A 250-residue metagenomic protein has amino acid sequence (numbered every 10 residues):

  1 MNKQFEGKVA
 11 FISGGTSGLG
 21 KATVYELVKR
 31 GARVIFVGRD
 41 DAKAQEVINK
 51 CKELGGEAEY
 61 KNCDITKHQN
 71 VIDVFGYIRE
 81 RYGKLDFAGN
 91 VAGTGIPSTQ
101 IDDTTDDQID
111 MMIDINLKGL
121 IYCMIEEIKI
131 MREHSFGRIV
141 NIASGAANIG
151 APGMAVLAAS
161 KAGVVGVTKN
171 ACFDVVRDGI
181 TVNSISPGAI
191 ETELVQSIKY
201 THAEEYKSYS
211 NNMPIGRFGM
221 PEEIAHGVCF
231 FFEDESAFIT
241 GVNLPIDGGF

Functional and structural regions predicted by a protein language model:
V9, T16-S17: Conserved glycine-rich cofactor-binding loop
A32-E46: Conserved glycine-rich Rossmann-like NAD(P)H-binding loop of the short-chain dehydrogenase/reductase
I72, G95-D110, E133, G153-V156 (+2 more regions): Conserved mid-core segment of classical short-chain dehydrogenase/reductases
D102-Y122, F136, V140, V164 (+1 more regions): Catalytic Tyr-X3-Lys loop
M124, S160, T168: Active-site helix of classical SDR
K129, F173-R177, A237: Alpha-helical segment proximal to the catalytic Tyr-Lys
F136, R217-I246: C-terminal substrate-recognition "lid" of short-chain dehydrogenase/reductases
S144: Residue(s) in the substrate-gating loop at a strand-loop-helix junction that position the organic substrate next
